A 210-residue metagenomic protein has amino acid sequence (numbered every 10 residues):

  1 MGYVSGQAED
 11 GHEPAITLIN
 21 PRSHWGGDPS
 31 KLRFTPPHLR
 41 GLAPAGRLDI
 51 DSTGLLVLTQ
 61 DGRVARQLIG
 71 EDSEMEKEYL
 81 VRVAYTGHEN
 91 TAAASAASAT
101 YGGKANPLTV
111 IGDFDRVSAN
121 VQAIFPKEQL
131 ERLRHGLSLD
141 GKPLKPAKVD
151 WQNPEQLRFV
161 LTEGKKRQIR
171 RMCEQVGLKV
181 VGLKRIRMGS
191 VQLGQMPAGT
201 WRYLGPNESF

Functional and structural regions predicted by a protein language model:
M1-F210: Basic, flexible Lys/Arg- and Gly-enriched helix-loop patches that mediate nucleic-acid binding at interfaces with rRNA
